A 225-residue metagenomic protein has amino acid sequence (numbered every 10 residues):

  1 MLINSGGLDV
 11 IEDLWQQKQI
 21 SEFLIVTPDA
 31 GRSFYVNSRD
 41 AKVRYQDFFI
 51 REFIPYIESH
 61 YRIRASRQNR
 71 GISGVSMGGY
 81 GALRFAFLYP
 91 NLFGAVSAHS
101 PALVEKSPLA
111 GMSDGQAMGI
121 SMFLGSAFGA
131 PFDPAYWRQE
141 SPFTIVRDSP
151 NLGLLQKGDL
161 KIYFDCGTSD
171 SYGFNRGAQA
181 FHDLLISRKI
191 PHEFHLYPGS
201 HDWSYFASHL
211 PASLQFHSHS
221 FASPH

Functional and structural regions predicted by a protein language model:
M1-H225: Non-catalytic cap/lid and distal C-terminal segments of serine-dependent acyl enzymes
